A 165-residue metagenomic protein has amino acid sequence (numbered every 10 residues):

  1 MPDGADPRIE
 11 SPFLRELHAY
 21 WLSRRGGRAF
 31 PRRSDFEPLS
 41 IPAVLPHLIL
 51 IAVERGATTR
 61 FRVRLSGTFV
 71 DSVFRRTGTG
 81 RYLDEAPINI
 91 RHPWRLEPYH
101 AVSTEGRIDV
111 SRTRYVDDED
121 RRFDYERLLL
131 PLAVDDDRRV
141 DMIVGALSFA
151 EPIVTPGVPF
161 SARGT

Functional and structural regions predicted by a protein language model:
M1-A86, P93-T165: Intrinsically disordered, low-complexity terminal regulatory regions
